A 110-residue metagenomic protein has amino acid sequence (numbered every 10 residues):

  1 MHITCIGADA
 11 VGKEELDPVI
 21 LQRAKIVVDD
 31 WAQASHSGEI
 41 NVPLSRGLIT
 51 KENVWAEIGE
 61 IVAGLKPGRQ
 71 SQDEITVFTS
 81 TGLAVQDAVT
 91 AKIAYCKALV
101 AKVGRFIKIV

Functional and structural regions predicted by a protein language model:
M1: Conserved P-loop NTPase nucleotide-binding/switch module
T4-I6: Ligand/cofactor pocket segment of small-molecule handling proteins
A8-V11: Short gly/ser/thr-rich secondary-structure transition/capping motifs
K13-V110: Adenosine-phosphate binding glycine-rich loop
